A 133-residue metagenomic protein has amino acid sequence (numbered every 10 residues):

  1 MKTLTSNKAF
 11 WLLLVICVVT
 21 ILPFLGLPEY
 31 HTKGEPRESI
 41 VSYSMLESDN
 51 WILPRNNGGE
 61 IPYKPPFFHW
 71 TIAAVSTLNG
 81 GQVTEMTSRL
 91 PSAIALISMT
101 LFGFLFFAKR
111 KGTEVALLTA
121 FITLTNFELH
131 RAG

Functional and structural regions predicted by a protein language model:
K2-G133: Membrane-integral, polyisoprenol-dependent glycosyltransferases of the GT-C/oligosaccharyltransferase superfamily
